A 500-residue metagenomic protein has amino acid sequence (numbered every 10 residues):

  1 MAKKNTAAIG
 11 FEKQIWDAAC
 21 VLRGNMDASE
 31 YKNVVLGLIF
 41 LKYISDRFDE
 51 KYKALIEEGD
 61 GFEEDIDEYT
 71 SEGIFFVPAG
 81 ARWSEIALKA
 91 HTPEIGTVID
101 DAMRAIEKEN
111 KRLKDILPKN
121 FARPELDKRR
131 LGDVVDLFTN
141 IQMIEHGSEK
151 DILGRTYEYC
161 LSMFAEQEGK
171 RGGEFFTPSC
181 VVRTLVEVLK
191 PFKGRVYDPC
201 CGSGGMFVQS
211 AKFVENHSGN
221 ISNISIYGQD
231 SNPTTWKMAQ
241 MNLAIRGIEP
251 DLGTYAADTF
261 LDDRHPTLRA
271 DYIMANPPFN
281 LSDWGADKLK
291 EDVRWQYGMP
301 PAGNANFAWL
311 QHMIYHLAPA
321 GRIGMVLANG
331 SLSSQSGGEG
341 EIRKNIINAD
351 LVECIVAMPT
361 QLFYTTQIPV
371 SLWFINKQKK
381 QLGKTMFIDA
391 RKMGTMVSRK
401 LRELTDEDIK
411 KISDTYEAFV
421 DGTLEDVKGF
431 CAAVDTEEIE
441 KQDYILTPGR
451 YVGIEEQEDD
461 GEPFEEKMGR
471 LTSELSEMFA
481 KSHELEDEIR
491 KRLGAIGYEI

Functional and structural regions predicted by a protein language model:
M1-F192, D251-R264, A357-T360, L382-S398 (+1 more regions): Non-catalytic, mostly N-terminal accessory regions of nucleic-acid modification and defense proteins
Q14, V21, E30-Y43, W236 (+1 more regions): Conserved Class I SAM-dependent methyltransferase catalytic core
N25, W284-N304, G330-G338, P359-T365 (+2 more regions): Short, contiguous acidic/charged loop-to-helix segments that flank catalytic cores in large enzymes
P124, H146, C200, G228-N232 (+8 more regions): Hydrophobic alpha-helical scaffolding
R171-A275, N280-W284, L289-Q296, F307-A308 (+3 more regions): Conserved S-adenosyl-L-methionine
E215, A244, I248, P278 (+13 more regions): Hydrophobic alpha-helix feature that most strongly marks membrane-spanning transmembrane helices and their immediate
R269-A270, R294, N304-N306, A320-R322 (+9 more regions): Active-site lining segments that contact anionic ligands and/or coordinate catalytic metals
L351-V352, L362-T365, P369-D414: C-terminal, active-site-flanking charged/polar segments
